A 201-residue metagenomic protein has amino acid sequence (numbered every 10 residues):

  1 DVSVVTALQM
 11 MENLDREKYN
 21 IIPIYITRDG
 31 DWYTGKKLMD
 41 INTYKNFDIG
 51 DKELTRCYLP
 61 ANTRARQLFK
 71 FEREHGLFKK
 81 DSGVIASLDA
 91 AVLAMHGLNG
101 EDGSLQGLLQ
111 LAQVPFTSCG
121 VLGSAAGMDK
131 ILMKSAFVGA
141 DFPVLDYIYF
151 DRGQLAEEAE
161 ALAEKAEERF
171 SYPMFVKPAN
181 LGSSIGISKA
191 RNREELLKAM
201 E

Functional and structural regions predicted by a protein language model:
D1-T117, V121-L122, A126-M128, L132 (+2 more regions): ATP-binding N-terminal substructure of ATP-dependent carboxylate-amine bond-forming enzymes
A86, F142, F170: Structured loop/turn residues at beta-strand edges in well-structured enzyme cores
D129, N192-E195: Short loop/turn segments at beta->alpha junctions
A136-V144: Basic phosphate/pyrophosphate-binding loop/patch that engages nucleotide-derived ligands
F137-V138, A166-I187, E201: ATP-grasp fold ATP-binding core
F150, I187-N192: Short beta-strand-to-turn element immediately C-terminal to the catalytic PLP-Schiff-base lysine in fold type I
E195-E201: Catalytic core of tubulin tyrosine ligase-like
